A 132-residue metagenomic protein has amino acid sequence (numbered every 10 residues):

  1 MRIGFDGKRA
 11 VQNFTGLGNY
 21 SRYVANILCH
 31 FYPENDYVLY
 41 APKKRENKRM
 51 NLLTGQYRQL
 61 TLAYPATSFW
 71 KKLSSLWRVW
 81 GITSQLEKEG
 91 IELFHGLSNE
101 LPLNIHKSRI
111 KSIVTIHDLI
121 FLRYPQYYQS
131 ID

Functional and structural regions predicted by a protein language model:
M1-D132: Carbohydrate transferase catalytic cores enriched for Leloir-type hexosyltransferases
